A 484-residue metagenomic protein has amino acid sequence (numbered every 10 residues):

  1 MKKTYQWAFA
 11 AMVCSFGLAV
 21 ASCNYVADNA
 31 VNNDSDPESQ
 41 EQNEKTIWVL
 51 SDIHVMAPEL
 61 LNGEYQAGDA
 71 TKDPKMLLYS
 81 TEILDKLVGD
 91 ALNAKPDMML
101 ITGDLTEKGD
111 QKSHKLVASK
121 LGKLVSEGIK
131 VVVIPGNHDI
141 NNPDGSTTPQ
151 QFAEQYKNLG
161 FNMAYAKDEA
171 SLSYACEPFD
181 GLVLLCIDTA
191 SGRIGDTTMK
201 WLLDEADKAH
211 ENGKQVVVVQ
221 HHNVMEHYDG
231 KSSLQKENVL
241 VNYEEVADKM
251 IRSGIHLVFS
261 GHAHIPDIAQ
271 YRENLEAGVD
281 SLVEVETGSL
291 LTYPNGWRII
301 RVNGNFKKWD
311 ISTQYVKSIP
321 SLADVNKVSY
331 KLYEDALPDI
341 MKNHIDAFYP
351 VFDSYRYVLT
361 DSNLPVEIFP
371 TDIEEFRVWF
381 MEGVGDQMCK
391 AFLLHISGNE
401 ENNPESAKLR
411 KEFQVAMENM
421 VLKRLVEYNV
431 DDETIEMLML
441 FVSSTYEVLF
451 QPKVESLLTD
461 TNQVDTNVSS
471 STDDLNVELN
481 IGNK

Functional and structural regions predicted by a protein language model:
M1-A10: Bacterial N-terminal signal peptides that target proteins for export
A10, S22-E38, S321-K484: Non-catalytic terminal accessory segments
Y25-Q111: N-terminal active-site segment of His-dependent metallophosphoesterases
E44-A57, D69, G181-S191, V217-Q220 (+2 more regions): Active-site-proximal beta-strand elements of phosphoester/diester hydrolases
S51-I83, N141-N142, S146-Y165, H227-N238 (+3 more regions): Acidic/histidine-rich helix-loop elements that form or flank divalent-metal/phosphate-binding sites at the catalytic
D52, D104, G136-N137, H221 (+1 more regions): Active-site glycine-centered loops adjacent to acidic/histidine catalytic or metal-binding residues that shape
L92-M98, K130, V183, G192-V283 (+6 more regions): His/acidic metal-ligating clusters that form di-metal
Q111, K115-D207, L275-V283, I299: Extended active-site neighborhood of metal-dependent phosphoesterases/phosphodiesterases
